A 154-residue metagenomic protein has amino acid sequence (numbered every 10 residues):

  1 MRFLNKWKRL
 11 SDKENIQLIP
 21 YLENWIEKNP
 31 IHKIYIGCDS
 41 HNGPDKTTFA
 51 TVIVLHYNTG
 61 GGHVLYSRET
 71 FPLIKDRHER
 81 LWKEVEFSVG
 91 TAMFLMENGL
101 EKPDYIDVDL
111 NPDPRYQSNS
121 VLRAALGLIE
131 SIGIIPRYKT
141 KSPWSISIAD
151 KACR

Functional and structural regions predicted by a protein language model:
M1-R2, L73-H78, R123-A124, S131 (+2 more regions): Catalytic phosphate/metal-binding cores of nucleic-acid and nucleotide-processing enzymes, i.e., regions that mediate
M1-Y35: Basic, amphipathic N-terminal segments that precede the first structured/catalytic domain
I36-G37, H41-L65: Acidic, metal-ligating active-site segments
D45-F49, P114-V121, I148-A149: A short acidic (Asp/Glu
T48-A50, P136-R154: C-terminal edge-of-domain segments
F71-K102: Acidic helix/loop or adjacent segment enriched in Glu/Asp that either coordinates divalent metal
K102-L110: Short glycine-rich phosphate-binding loop at a beta-alpha junction
N111-S142: Short, low-complexity, polybasic intrinsically disordered segments
